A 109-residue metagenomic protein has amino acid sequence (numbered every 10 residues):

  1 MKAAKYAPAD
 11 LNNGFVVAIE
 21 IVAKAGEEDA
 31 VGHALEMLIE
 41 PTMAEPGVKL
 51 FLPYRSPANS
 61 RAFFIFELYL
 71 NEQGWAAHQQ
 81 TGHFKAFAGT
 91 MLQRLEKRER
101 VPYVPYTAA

Functional and structural regions predicted by a protein language model:
M1-L50, S56-F63, L70-Q80, R98-A109: Short S/T/G/P-rich N-terminal loop/turn motif that feeds into the first structured element of a domain
K85-P102: C-terminal structural segments of small proteins and small subunits
